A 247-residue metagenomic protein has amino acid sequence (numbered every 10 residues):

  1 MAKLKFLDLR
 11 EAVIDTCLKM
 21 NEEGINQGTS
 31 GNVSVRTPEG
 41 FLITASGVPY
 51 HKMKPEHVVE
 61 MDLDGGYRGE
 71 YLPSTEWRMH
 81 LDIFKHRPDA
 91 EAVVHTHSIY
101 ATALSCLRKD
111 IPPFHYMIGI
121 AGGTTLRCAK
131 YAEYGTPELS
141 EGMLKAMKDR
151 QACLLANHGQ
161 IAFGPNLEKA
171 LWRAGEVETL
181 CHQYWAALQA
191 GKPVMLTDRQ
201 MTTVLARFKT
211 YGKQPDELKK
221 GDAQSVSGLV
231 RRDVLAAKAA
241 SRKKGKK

Functional and structural regions predicted by a protein language model:
M1-K247: Glycine-rich flexible loops
